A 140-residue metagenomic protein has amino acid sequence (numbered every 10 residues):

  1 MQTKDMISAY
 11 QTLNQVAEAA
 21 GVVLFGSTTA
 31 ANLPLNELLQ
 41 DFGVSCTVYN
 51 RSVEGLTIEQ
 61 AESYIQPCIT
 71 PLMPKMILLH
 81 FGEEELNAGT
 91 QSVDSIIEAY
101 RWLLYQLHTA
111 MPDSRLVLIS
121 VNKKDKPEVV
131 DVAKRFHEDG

Functional and structural regions predicted by a protein language model:
M1-M73: Serine-esterase "nucleophile elbow" of acetyl-processing enzymes
V23, Y49, L78, V117-I119: Hydrophobic/aromatic beta-strand patches that form the interior of the parallel beta-sheet core in alpha/beta enzyme
A31-L38, G43, A61-I97, V121-P127: Oxyanion-hole/transition-state-stabilizing segment in secreted/luminal serine hydrolases and related acyltransferases
S52, T90-Q91, D131: Short, contiguous strand/loop micro-motifs
I69, L104, H108-T109, H137: N-terminal cationic-hydrophobic initiation segments that often serve targeting/anchoring roles
V93-L103, V132-H137: Charged helix-capping and loop-helix junction motifs
M111-L116: A short helix->loop->beta-strand "cap" motif at the edges of active sites that frequently abuts
K124-G140: Substrate-gating cap/lid alpha-helix
